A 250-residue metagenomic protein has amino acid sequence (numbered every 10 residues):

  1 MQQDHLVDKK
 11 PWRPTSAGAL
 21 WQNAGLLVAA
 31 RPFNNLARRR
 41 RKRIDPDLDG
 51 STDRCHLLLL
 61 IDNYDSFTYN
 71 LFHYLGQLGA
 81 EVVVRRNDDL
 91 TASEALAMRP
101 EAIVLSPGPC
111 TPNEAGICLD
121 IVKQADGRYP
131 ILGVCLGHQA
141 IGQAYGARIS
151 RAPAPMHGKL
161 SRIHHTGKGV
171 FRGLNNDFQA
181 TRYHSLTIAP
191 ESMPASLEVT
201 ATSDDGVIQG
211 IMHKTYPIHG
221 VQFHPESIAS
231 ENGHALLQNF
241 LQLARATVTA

Functional and structural regions predicted by a protein language model:
H56, G76, P100-G173, L237-N239: Cysteine-nucleophile active-site neighborhood
L60-Q77: Short, charged N-terminal beta->alpha structural module
T91-R99: Short amphipathic alpha-helix with an adjacent loop that forms part of the alpha/beta core around
G169-Y216: Catalytic beta-strand/loop cores that center a nucleophilic Ser/Cys/Thr and support acyl-enzyme chemistry
S227-A250: Acyltransferase
